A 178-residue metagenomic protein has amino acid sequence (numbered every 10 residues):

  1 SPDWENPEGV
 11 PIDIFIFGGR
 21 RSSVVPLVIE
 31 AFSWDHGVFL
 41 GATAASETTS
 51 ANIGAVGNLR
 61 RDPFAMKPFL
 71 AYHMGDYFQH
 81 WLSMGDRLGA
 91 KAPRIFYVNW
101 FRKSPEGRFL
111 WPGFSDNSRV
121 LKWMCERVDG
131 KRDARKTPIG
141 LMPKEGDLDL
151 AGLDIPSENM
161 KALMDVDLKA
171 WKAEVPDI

Functional and structural regions predicted by a protein language model:
S1-I178: Conserved NTP phosphate-binding and transfer environment spanning the P-loop NTPase/kinase superfamily
